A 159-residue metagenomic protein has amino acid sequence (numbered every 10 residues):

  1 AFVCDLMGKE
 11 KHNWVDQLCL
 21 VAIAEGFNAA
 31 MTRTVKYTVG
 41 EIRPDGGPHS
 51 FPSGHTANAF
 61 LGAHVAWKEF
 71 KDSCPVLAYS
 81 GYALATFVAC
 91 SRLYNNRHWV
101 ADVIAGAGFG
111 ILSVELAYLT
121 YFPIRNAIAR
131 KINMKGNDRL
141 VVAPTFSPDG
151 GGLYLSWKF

Functional and structural regions predicted by a protein language model:
A1-V3, D138: Generic low-polarity alpha-helical segments
V3-E10: Structural signal for the C-terminal ends of transmembrane alpha-helices and the immediately following loop
H12-D16, E25-F159: Replace "edges of transmembrane helices
V21-A22: Acidic/His-rich structured neighborhood in mature extracellular/periplasmic domains
